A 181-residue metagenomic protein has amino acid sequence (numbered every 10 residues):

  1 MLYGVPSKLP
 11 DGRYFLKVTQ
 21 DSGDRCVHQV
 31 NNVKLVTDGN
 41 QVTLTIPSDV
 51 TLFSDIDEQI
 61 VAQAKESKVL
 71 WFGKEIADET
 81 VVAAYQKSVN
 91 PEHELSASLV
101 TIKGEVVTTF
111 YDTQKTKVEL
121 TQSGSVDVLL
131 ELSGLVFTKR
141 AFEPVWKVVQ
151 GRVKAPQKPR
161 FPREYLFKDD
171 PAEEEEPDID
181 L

Functional and structural regions predicted by a protein language model:
M1, G12, A83, T108-T109 (+2 more regions): Intrinsically disordered, low-complexity segments enriched in small/polar residues
M1-I102: OB-fold ssDNA-binding interfaces and closely related basic DNA-contact patches used across DNA replication/repair
K68-W71, T121, V153-Q157, P171-E174: Glycine-rich loops and low-complexity Gly/Arg-rich segments that provide flexible linkers or classic glycine-based
V89-P156: Extended serine/threonine-enriched, polar tracts that run as long, contiguous segments within proteins
P159-L181: Intrinsically disordered, low-complexity terminal/linker regions enriched in Pro/Ser/Gly and acidic residues
